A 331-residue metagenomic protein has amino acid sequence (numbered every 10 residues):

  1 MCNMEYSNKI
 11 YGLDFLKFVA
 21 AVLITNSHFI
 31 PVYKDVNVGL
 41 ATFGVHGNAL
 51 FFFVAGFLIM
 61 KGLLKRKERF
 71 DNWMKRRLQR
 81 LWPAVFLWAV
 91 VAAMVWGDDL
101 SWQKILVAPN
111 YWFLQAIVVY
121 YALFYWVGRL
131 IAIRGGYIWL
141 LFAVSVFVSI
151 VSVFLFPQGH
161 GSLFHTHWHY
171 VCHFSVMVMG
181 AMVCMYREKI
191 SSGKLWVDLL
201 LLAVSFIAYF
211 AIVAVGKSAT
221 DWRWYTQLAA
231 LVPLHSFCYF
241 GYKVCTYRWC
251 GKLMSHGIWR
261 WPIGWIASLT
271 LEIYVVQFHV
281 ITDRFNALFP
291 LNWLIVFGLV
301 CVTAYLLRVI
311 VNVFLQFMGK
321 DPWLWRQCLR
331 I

Functional and structural regions predicted by a protein language model:
M1-L155, I190-A203, K252-W265, L269-E272 (+1 more regions): Membrane-cytosol interface segments of multi-pass membrane proteins, especially ER/Golgi lipid-handling enzymes
V45-A49, L106-Y121, H165-V178, T226-H235: Membrane-interface micro-motifs in multi-pass membrane enzymes
A55-R66, M182, C238-T246: Canonical alpha-helical transmembrane segments
S101-W102, F164-H165, W222-R223: Extracytoplasmic catalytic-loop and juxtamembrane helix elements of membrane-embedded, polyprenol/dolichol-linked
L141-R187: Loop-centered beta-sheet repeat module
V171-F174, M185-V296: Alpha-helical transmembrane segments and terminal signal-anchor/GPI-anchor hydrophobic tails, characterized by long
